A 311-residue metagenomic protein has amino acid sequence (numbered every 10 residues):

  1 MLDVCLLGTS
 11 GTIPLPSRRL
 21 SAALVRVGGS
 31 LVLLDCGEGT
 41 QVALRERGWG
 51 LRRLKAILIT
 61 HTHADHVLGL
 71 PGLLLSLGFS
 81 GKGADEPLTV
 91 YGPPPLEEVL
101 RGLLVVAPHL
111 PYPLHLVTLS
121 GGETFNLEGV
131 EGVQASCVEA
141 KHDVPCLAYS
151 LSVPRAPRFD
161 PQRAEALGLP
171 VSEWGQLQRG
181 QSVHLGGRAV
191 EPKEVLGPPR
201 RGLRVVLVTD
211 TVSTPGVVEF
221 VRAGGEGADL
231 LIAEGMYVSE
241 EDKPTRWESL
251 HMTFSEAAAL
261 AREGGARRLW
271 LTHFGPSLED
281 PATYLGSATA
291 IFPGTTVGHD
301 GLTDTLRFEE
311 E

Functional and structural regions predicted by a protein language model:
M1-R47, E86-P87, Y149-L151, P198-V208 (+1 more regions): Conserved beta-strand hairpin/beta-sheet module of binuclear metal-dependent hydrolase folds, prominently
C5, Y91, H115-S120, S136-V138 (+1 more regions): General small-molecule cofactor/ligand-binding pocket signal
L15, E128-A223, L230, G235: Active-site-proximal loop/helix segment associated with metal-binding centers of metalloenzymes
L34-G37, L54-T62, P93, V206-T211 (+3 more regions): Active-site neighborhood of phospho(di)ester-bond hydrolases with catalytic His/Asp-centered motifs
E38-T89, P113-S120: Active-site metal-binding motif and surrounding structural segment of the metallo-beta-lactamase
G69-L77, L100, E279-S287: Metal-dependent catalytic neighborhoods of phosphoester/phosphodiester hydrolases
D85, P95-A107, L116-G122: A gly/proline- and charged-residue-enriched helix-loop-helix capping module
G121-E123, P215-E311: Binuclear metal-ion centers of metallo-dependent hydrolases, dominated by the metallo-beta-lactamase
